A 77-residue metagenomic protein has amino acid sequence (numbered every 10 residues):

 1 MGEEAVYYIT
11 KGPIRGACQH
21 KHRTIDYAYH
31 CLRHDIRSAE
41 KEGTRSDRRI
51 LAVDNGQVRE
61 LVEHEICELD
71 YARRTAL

Functional and structural regions predicted by a protein language model:
M1, A28-G43: Short linear motifs in intrinsically disordered
M1-C18, R45-G56: Short aromatic-glycine-(Arg/Gly/Cys) micro-motifs in beta-strand/loop hairpins
E4, P13, H34, T75-L77: Extended, non-core accessory segments
Y7-Y8, Y27-Y29, Y71: Sequence-level detector for tyrosine residue identity
I14-H30, E63: A short, exposed loop/beta-hairpin motif centered on an aromatic-Gly-Thr core
I36-L77: Short, mixed-charge low-complexity intrinsically disordered segments
